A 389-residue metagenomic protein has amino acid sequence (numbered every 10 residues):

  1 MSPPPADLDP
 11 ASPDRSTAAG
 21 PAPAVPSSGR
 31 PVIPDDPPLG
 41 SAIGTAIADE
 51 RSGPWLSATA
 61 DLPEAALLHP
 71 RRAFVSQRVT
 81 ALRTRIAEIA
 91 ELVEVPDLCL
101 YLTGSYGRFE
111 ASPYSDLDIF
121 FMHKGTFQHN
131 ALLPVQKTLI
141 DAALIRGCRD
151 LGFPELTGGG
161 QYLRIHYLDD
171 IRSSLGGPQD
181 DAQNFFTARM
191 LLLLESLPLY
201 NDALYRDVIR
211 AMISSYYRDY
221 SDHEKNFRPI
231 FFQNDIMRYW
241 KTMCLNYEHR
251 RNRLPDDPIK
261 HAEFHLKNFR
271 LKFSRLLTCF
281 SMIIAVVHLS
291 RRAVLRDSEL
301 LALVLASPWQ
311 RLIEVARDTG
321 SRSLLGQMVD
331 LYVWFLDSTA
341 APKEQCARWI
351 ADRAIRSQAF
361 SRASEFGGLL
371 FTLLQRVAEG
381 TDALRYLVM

Functional and structural regions predicted by a protein language model:
M1-P96: N-terminal regions immediately upstream of nucleotidyltransferase
S2-D7, P26-L56, A203-M389: Conserved nucleotidyltransferase catalytic core and NTase-mimicking acidic/glycine-rich helix/loop elements in nucleic
A6, S12-T17, A22, G125-N130 (+4 more regions): Intrinsically disordered, low-complexity segments enriched in charged and polar residues
L67-P70, F74, S112, K124-L132 (+1 more regions): Conserved aromatic-histidine-acidic binding/catalytic patches
A73-V93, H129-F232: Conserved catalytic core of two-metal-ion nucleotidyltransferases
R83-L132: Active-site nucleotide-donor binding segment shared across nucleotidyl transfer reactions
L117-F127, V135-D141, A293-L303: Amphipathic alpha-helical scaffolding segments
